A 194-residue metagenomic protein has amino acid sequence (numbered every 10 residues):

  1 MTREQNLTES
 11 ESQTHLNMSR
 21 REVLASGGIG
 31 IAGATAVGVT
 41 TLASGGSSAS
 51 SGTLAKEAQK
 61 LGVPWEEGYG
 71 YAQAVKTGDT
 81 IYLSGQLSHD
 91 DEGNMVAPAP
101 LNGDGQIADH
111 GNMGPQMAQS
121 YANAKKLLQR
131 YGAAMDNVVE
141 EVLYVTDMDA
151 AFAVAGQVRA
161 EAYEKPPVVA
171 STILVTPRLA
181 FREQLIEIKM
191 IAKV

Functional and structural regions predicted by a protein language model:
M1-M18: N-terminal secretory signal peptides
S19-A34: N-terminal export leaders
V39-E66, A74-V75: C-terminal segment of N-terminal export signals and the immediately downstream linker at the start of the mature
Q73-N112: RNase H-like nuclease fold core
L83, V138-A151, A155-G156, L185-M190: Short, well-ordered beta-strand segments in beta-rich or mixed alpha/beta enzyme and ligand-binding folds
G114-Q129: Short, well-ordered amphipathic alpha-helical segments that serve as non-catalytic structural scaffolds within diverse
A153-M190: Short, conserved loop-to-beta-strand elements that form functional interface hotspots
